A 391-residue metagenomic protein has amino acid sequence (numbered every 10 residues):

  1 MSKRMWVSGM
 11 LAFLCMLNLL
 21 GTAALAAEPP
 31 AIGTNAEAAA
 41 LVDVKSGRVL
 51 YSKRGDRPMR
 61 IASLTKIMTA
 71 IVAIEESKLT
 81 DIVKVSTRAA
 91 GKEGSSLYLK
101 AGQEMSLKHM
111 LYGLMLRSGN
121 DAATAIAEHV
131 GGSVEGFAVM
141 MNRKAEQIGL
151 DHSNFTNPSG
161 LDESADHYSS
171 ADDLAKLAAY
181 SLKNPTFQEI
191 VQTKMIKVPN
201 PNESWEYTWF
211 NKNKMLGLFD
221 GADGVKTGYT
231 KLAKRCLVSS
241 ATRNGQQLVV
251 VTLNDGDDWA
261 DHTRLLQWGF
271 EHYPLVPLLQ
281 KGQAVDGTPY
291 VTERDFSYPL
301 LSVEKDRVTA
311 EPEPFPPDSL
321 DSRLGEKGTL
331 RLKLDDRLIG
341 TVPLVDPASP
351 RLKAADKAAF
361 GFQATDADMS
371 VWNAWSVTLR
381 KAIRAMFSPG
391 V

Functional and structural regions predicted by a protein language model:
S2-A27, V391: Sec-dependent N-terminal signal peptides of Gram-positive bacterial secreted proteins and lipoproteins
S2-K3, I61, L107, D368 (+1 more regions): Structural motif marking the loop-to-transmembrane transition
C15, L161, D255: Hydrophobic pocket-lining residues within nucleotide cofactor-binding pockets
L19, R48-S52, I339-G340: Short, solvent-exposed loop/turn elements at domain surfaces
A24-P185: Active-site-adjacent loops and short helices of periplasmic peptidoglycan-processing enzymes
A165-Y168, D172-V391: Domain-terminus/edge residues, biased toward the C-terminal soluble/receptor-binding domains of extracytoplasmic
